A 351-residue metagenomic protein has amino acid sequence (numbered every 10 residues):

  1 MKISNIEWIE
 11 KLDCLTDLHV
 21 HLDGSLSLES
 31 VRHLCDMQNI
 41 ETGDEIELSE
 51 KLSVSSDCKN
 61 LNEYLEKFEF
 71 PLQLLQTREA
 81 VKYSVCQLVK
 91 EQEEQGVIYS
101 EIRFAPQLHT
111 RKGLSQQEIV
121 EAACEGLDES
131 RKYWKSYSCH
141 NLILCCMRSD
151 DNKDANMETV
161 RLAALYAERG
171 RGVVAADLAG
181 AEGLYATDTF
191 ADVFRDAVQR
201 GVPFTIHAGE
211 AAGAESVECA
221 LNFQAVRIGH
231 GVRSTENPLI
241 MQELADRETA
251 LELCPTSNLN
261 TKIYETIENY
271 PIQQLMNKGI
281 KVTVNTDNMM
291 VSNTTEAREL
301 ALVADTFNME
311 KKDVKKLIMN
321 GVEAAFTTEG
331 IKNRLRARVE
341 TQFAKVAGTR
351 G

Functional and structural regions predicted by a protein language model:
M1-V202, A211-S216, N222, V226-R227 (+2 more regions): Metal-cofactor-binding active-site regions of metalloenzymes
F204-I206: Conserved hydrophobic beta-strand within the GNAT/NAT acetyltransferase core sheet that lines the active-site cleft
